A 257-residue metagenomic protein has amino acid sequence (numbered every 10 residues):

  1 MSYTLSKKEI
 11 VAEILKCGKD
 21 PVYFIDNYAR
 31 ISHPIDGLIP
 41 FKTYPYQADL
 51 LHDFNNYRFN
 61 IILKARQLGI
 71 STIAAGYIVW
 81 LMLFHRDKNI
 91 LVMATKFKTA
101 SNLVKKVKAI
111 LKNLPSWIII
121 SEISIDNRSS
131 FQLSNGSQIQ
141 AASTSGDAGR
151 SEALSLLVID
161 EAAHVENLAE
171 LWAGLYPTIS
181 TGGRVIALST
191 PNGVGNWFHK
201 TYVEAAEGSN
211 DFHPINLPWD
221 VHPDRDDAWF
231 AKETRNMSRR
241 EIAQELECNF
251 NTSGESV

Functional and structural regions predicted by a protein language model:
S2-V257: Phosphate/NTP-binding elements of NTP-utilizing enzymes
